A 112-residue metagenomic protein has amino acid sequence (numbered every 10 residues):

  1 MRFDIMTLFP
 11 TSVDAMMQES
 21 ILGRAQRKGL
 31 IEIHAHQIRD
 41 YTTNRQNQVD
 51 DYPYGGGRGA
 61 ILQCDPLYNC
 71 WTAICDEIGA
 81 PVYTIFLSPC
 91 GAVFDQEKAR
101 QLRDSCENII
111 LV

Functional and structural regions predicted by a protein language model:
M1-I74: N-terminal nucleotide/polyanion-binding subdomain common to many enzyme families
I61-V112: S-adenosyl-L-methionine/SAH cofactor-binding core of RNA-modifying enzymes
